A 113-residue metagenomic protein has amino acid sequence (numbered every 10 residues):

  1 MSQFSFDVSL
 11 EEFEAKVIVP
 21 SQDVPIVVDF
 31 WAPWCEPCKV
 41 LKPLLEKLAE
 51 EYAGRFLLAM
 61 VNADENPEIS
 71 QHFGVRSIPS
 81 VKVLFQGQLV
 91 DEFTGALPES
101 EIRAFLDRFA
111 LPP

Functional and structural regions predicted by a protein language model:
M1-A53, P67-E68, I78-P113: Proteins that catalyze or organize thiol-disulfide redox chemistry and the adjacent proteostasis machinery handling
A63: Hydrophobic anchor residue in the Rossmann-like NAD(P) cofactor-binding loop of oxidoreductases, predominantly
V75: Glycine-rich active-site/cofactor-binding loop and its immediate structural neighborhood
